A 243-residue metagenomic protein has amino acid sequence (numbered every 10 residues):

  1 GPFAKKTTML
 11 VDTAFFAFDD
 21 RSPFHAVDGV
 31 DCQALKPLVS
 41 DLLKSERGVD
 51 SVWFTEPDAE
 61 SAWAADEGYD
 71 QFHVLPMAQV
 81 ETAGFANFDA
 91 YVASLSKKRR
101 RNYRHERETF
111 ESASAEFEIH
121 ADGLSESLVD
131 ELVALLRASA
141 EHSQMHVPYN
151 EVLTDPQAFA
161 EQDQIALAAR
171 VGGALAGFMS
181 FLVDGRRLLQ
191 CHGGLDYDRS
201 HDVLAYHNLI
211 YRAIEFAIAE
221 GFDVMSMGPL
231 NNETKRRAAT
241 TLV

Functional and structural regions predicted by a protein language model:
G1-D70, G185-L242: Acyl-donor binding region in acyl/amide transferases
G1-P2, E46-H201: A conserved beta-strand-loop-helix scaffold within acyl/acetyltransferase catalytic domains
S143-P148, Q164, F222-G228, V243: Acidic/polar loop patches that form or flank catalytic/metal-binding clefts of enzymes that bind anionic ligands
